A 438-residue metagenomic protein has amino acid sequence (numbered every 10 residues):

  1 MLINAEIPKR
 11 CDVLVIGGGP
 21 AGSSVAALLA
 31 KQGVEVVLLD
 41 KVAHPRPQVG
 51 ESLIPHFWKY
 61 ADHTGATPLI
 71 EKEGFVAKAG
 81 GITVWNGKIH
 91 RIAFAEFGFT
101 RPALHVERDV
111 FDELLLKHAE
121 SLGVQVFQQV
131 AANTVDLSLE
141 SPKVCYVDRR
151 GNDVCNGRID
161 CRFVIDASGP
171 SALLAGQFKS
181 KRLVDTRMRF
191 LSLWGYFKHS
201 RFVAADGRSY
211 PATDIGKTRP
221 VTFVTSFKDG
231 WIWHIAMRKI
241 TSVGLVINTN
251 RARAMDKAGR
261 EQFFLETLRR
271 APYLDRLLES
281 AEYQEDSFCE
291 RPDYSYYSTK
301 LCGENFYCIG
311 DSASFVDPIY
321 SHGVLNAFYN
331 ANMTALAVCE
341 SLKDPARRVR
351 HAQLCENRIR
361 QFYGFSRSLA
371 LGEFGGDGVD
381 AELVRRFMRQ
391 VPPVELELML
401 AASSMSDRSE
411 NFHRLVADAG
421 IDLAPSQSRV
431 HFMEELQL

Functional and structural regions predicted by a protein language model:
A5-G19: Beta1/beta-strand and adjacent pyrophosphate-binding region of the FAD-binding site in flavoprotein oxidoreductases
G22-S23: N-terminal Rossmann-fold NAD(P) dinucleotide-binding loop
A30-V49: Glycine-rich FAD pyrophosphate-binding loop
R46-N86: N-terminal FAD cofactor-binding segment of flavoenzymes
F97-K117, R253-A258: Short beta-strand to alpha-helix junction loop
H118-L274: Predominantly flavin-linked oxidoreductase catalytic cores and closely associated redox partners
Y196, K228, I232, R238 (+4 more regions): FAD/FMN-dependent oxidoreductases across multiple families
L336-L438: C-terminal helical "tail/cap" subdomain of flavin- and related membrane-associated enzymes
